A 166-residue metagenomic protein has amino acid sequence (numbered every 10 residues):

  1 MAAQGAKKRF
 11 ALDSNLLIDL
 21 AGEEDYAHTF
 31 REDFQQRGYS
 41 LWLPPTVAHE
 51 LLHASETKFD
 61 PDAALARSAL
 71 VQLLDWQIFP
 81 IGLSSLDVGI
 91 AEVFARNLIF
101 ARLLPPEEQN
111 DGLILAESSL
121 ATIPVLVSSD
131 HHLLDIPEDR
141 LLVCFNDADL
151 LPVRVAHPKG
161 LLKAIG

Functional and structural regions predicted by a protein language model:
M1-K7, L12, L43, L104 (+2 more regions): Acidic, PIN/NYN-like endoribonuclease modules and their adjacent C-terminal/linker elements
M1-L70: Short, well-structured N-terminal submotif of metal-dependent ribonuclease cores
A27-T29, G112-I114, L142: A generic local structural motif
R37, Q72-F79, A148-V153: A short helix-to-beta-strand connector/capping loop
S55-A64, A101-E107, D135-R140: Short, flexible/disordered intra-domain loops and linkers
A64-S84: Low-complexity, serine/threonine/proline-enriched polar segments
Q77-S85, V153-G160: Short acidic-hydrophobic, aromatic-tinged amphipathic segments that line or gate anion-handling sites
I78-V125, H131-D135: Active-site neighborhoods of divalent-metal-dependent phosphate/nucleic-acid chemistry enzymes
